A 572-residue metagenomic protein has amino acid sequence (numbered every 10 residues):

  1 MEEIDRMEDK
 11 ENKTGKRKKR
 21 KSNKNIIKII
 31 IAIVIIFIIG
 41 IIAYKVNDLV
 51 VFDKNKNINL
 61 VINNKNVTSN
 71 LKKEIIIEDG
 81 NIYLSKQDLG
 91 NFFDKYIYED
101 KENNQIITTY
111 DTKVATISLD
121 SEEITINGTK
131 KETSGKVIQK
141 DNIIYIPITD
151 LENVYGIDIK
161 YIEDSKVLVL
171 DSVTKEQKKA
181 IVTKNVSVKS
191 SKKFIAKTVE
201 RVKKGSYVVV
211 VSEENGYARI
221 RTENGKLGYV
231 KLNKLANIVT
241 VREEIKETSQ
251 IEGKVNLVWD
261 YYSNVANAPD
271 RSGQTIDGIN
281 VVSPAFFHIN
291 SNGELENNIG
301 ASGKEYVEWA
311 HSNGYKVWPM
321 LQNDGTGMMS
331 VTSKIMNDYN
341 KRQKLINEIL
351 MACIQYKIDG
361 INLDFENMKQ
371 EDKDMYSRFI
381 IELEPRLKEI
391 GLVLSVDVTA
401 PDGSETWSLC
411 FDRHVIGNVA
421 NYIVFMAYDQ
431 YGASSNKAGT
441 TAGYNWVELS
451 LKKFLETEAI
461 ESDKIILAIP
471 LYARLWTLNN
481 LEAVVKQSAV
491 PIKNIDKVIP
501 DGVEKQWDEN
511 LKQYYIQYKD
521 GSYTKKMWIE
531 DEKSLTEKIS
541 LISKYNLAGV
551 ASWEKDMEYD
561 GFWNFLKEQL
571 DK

Functional and structural regions predicted by a protein language model:
E2-N215, A236, V241-T248: Primary recognition of N-terminal secretory signal peptides and signal-anchoring hydrophobic helices
N224-L235: A short macromolecule-binding patch
V239-E348: Glycan-recognition patch characteristic of GH18 chitinases/ENGases and related GlcNAc/peptidoglycan-binding proteins
S263-V265, F287-S291, N323-G327, N367-E371 (+5 more regions): Solvent-exposed loop/turn segments at secondary-structure junctions within structured extracellular/periplasmic domains
V282, L363, I423, L467 (+2 more regions): Conserved, mostly hydrophobic/aromatic
N292-A301, N347, K373-P500: Substrate-binding surface in catalytic domains of secreted glycosidases
L471-K538, L570-K572: Glycan-binding loop/region signatures in secreted carbohydrate-active enzymes
K538-K572: Acidic/aromatic/glycine-rich contiguous surface patches that form carbohydrate-binding/processing clefts and analogous
